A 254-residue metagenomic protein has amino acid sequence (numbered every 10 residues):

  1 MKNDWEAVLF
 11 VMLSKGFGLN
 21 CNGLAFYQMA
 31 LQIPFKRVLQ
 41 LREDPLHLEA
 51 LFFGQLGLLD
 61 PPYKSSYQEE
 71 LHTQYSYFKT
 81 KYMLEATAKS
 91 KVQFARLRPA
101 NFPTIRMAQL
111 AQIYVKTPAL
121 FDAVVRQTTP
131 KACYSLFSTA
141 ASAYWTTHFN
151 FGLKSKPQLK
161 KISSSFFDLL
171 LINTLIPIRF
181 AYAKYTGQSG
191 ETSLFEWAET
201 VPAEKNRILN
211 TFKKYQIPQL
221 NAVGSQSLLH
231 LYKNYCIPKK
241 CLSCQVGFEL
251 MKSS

Functional and structural regions predicted by a protein language model:
M1-S225: Hydrophobic, aromatic-lined core segments that form the binding pocket/scaffold for planar heteroaromatic ligands
K214-S254: Acidic, carboxylate-rich catalytic segments that either coordinate divalent cations
